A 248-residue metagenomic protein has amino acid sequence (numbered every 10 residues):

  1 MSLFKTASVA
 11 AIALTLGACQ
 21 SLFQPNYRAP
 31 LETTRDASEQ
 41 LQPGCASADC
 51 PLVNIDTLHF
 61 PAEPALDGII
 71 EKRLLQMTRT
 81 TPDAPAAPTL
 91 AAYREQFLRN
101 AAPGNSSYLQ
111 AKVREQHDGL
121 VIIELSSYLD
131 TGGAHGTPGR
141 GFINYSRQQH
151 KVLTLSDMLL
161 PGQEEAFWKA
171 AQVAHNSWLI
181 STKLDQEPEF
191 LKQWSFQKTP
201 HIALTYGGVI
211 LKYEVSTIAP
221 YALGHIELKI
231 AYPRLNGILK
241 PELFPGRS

Functional and structural regions predicted by a protein language model:
M1-S8: Bacterial N-terminal signal peptides that target proteins for export
T15-A18: C-terminal motif of bacterial Sec signal peptides marking the signal peptidase cleavage site
Q20-S248: Compositionally biased intrinsically disordered regions enriched in Thr/Gly
